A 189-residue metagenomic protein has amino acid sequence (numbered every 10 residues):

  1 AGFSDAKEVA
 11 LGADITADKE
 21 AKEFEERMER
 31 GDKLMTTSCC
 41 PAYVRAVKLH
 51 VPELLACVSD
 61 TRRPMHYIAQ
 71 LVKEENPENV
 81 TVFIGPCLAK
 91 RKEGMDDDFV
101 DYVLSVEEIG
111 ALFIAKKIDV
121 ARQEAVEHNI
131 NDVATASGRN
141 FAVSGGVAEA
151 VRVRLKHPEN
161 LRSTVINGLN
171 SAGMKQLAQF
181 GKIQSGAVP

Functional and structural regions predicted by a protein language model:
A1-P189: Iron-sulfur-associated redox domains of electron-transfer enzymes in respiratory and anaerobic energy metabolism
